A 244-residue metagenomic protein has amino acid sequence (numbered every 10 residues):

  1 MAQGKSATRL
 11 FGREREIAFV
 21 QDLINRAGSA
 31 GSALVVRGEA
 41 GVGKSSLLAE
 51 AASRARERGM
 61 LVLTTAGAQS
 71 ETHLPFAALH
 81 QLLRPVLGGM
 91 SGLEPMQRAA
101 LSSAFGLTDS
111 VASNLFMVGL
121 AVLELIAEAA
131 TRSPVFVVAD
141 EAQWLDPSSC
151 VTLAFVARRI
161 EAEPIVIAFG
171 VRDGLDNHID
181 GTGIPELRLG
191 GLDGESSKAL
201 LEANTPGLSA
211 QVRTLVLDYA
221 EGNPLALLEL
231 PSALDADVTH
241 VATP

Functional and structural regions predicted by a protein language model:
M1-P244: Key residue(s) within conserved catalytic/signature motifs
